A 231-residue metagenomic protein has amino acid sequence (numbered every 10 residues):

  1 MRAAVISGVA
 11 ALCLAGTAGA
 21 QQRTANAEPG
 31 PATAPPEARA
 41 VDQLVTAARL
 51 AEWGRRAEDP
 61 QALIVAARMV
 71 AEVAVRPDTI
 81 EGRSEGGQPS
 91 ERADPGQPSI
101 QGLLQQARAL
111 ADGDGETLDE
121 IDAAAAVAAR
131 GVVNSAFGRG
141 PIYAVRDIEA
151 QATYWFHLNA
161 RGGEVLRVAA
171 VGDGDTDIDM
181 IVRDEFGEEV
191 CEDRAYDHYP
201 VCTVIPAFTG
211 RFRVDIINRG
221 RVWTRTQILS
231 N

Functional and structural regions predicted by a protein language model:
A4-A15: Bacterial N-terminal signal peptides
G16-A20: Sec/Tat signal peptide C-region and signal peptidase I cleavage site
Q21, A25-A107: Alpha-helical, heptad-rich or low-complexity scaffold/stalk segments that mediate oligomerization or tethering
G30, P35-E37, V41-D42, A128-A129 (+5 more regions): Mixed-charge, polar/low-complexity N-terminal
E81-H157: Non-catalytic extracellular/lumenal accessory regions of secreted precursors
P141, R146-R225, S230-N231: Acidic, Ser/Thr/Pro-rich low-complexity intrinsically disordered segments
